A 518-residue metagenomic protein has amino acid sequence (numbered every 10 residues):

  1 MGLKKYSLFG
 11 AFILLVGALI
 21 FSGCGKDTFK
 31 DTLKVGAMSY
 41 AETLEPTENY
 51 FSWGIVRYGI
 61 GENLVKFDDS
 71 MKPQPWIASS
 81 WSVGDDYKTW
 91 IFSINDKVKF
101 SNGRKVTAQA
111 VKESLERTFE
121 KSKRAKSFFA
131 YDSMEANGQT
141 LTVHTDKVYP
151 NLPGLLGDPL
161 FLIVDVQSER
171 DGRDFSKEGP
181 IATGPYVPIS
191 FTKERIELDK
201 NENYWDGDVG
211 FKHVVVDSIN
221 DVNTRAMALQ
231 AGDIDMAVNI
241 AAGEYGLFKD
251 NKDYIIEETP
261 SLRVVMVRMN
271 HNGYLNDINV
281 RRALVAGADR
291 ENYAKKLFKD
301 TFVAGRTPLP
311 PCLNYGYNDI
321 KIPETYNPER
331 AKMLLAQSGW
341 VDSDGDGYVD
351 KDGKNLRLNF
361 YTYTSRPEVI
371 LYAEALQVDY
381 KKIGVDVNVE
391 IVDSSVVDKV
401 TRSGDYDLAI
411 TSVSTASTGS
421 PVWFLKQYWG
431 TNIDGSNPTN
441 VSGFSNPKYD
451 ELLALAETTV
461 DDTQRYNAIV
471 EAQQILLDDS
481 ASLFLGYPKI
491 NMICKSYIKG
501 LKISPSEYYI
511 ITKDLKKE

Functional and structural regions predicted by a protein language model:
G36-D85, E116, I181, S506-E507: N-terminal lobe/hinge region of extracytoplasmic solute-binding protein
D68-K72, G157-V209, H213, N327-E329 (+2 more regions): Gly/Pro-rich hinge or "lid" segments in bacterial periplasmic/extracellular proteins
S82, D86, K126-S168: Surface-exposed binding/hinge segments that line and control ligand-binding clefts or catalytic entry sites
E202-L247, D386-N388, D393: Ligand-site clamp/hinge motif
N276-V378, E471, K517: Append "and occasionally in soluble cytosolic enzymes with long acidic Gly/Pro-rich linkers
V341-A416, I490: Ligand/substrate-recognition segments at binding pockets and active sites
D386-V397, K426-K495, E518: Extracytoplasmic/peripheral linker and loop segments enriched in polar/acidic and small residues with frequent Thr/Pro
M492-E518: Long beta-strand-rich cores associated with HINT superfamily self-processing modules
